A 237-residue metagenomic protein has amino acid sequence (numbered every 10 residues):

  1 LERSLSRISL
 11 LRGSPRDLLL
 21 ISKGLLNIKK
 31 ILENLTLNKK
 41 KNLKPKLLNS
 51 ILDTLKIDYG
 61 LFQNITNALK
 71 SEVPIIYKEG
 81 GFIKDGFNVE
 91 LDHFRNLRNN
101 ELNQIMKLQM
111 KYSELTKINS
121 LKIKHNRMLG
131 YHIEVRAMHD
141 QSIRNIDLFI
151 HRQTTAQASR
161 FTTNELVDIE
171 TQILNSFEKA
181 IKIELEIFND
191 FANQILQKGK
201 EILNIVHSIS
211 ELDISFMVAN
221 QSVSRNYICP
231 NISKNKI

Functional and structural regions predicted by a protein language model:
E2-L69, Y112-G199, V206: A conserved P-loop NTPase coupling/switch region
I8, E79-F82, I105-L108, Y112 (+5 more regions): Bulky hydrophobic/aromatic packing residues
I57-F94: Alpha-helical cores of eukaryotic small-GTPase signaling modules
P74, F82, F87-N88, N99 (+6 more regions): Short capping/connector residues at structural and topological boundaries
I76, I143-R144, K179-I181, E201 (+3 more regions): Alpha-helix boundary/interfacial micro-motifs
G86-Y112: A short, contiguous, amphipathic alpha-helix enriched in charged residues
H207-I237: Conserved NTPase motor "head" modules and their coupling/switch loops across ABC/AAA+ ATPases, GTPases, and GHKL ATPases
